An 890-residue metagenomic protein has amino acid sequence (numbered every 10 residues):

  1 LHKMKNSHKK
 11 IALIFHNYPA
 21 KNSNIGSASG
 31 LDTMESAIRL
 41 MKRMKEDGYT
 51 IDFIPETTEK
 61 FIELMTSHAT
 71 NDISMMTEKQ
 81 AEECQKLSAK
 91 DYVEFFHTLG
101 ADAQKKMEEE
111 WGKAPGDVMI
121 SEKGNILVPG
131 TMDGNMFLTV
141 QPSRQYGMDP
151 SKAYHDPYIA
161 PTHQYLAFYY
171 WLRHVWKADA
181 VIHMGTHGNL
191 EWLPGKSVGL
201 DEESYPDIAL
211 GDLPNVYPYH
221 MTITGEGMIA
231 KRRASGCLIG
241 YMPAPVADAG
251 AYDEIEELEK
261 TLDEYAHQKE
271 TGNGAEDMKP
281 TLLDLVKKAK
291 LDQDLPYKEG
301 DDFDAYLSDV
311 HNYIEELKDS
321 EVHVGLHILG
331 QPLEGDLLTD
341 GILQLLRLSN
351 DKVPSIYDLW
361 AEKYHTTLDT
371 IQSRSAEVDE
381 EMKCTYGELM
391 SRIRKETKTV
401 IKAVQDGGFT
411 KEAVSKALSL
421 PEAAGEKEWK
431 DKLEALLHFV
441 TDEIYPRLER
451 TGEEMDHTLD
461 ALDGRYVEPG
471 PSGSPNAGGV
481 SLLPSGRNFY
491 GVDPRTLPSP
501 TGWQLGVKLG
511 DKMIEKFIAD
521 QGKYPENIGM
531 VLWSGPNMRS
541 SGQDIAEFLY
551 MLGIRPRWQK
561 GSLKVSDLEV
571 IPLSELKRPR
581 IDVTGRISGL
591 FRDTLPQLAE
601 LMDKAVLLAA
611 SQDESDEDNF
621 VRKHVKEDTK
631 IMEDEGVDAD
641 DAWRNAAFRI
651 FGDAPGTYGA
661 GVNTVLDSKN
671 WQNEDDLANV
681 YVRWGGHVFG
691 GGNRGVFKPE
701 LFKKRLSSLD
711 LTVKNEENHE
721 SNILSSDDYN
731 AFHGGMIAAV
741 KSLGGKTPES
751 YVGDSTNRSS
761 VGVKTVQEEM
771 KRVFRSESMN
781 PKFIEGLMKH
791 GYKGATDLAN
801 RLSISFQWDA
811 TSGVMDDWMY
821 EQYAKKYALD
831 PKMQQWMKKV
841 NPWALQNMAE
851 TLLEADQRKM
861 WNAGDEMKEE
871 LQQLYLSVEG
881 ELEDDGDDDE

Functional and structural regions predicted by a protein language model:
L1-E890: Ligand/cofactor-recognition surfaces for anionic moieties
